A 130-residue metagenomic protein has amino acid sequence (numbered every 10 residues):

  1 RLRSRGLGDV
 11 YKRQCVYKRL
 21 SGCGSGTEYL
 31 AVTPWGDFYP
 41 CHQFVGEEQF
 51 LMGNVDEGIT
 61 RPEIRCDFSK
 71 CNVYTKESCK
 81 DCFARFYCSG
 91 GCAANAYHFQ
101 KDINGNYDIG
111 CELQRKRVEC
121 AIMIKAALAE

Functional and structural regions predicted by a protein language model:
R1-K12: Single conserved hydrophobic/aromatic residue that forms the stacking wall/gate of nucleotide- or nucleobase-binding
C15-R19: Short, flexible cytosolic linker that couples an ABC transmembrane/permease module to its adjacent nucleotide-binding
C23-G26: Short, small/polar residue-rich loop motifs at catalytic or cofactor-binding pockets
T33: Short, acidic, Ser/Thr-enriched surface-loop or helix-capping motifs
V45-E130: Flexible mid-to-C-terminal extensions adjoining Fe-S/redox cofactors in radical SAM and related proteins
